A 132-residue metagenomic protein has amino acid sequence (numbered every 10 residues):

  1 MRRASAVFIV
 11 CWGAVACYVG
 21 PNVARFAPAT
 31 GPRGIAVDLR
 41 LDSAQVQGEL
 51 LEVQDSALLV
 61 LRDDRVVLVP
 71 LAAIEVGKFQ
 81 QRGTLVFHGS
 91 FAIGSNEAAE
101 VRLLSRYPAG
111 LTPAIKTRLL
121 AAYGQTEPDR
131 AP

Functional and structural regions predicted by a protein language model:
M1-C17: Sec-dependent bacterial lipoprotein signal peptides
C17-P132: Compositionally biased alpha-helical segments
